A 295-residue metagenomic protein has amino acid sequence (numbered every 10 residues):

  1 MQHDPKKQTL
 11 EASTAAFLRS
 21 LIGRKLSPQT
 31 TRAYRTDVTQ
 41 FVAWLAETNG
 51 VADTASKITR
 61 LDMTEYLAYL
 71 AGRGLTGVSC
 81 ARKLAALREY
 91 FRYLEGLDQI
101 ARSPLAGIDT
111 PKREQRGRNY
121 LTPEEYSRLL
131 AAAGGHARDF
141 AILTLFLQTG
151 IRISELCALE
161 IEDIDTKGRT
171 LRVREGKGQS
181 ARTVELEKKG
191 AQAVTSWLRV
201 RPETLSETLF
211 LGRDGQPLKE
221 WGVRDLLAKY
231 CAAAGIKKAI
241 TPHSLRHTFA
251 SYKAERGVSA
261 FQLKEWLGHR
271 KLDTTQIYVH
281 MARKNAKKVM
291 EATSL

Functional and structural regions predicted by a protein language model:
M1-L295: Conserved catalytic core of the tyrosine transesterase superfamily
